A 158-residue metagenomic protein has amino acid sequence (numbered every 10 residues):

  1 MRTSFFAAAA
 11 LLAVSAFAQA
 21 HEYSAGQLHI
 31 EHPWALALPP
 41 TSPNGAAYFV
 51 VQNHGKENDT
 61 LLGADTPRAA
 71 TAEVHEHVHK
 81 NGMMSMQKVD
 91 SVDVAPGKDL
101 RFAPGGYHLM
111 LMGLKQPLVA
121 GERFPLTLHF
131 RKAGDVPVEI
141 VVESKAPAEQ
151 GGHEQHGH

Functional and structural regions predicted by a protein language model:
M1-F6: Bacterial N-terminal signal peptides that target proteins for export
A7-L12, Y23: Short acidic/polar N-terminal linker immediately downstream of export determinants
A13-F17: N-terminal signal peptide c-region/cleavage motif recognized by signal peptidases
H21-H158: Compact, glycine-rich, soluble single-domain proteins
